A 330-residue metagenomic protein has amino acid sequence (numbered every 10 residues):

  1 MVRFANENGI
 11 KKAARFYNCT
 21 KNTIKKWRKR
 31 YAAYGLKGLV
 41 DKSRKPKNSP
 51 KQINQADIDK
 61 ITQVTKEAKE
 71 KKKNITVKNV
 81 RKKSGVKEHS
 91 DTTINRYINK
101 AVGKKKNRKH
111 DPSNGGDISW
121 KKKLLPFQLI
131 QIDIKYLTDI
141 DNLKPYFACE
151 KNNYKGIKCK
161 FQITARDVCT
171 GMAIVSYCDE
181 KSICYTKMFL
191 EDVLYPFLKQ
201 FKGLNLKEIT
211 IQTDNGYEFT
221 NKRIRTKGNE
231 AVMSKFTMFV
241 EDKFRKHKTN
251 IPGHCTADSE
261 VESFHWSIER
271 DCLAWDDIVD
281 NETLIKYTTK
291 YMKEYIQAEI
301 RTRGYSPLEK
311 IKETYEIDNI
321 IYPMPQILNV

Functional and structural regions predicted by a protein language model:
M1-Y34: Double-stranded DNA-binding cores of transcription factors and transposases
K26-R30, T93-Y97, A101, Y291: Residues in the recognition helix of alpha-helical DNA-binding motifs
L39-I140, K207-E208, K222-M238, K310-I317: Basic, flexible linker segments flanking DNA-binding modules in nucleic acid-interacting mobile-element proteins
P145-S182: Short conserved beta-strand segments at catalytic cores or DNA/RNA-binding microdomains of nucleic-acid binding
K158-C159, S176-L204: Active-site beta-loop-alpha junctions of metal-dependent nucleic acid enzymes, especially the RNase H-like/DDE
K202-G228, G253, D258, Y305-L308: Acidic/histidine-rich, metal-coordinating catalytic segments
K207, S234-T237, K243-R245, W266-V330: C-terminal domain-tail junction helix/linker
Q212-T213, T226-E260, D276-D280: RNase H-like polynucleotidyl transferase catalytic core
